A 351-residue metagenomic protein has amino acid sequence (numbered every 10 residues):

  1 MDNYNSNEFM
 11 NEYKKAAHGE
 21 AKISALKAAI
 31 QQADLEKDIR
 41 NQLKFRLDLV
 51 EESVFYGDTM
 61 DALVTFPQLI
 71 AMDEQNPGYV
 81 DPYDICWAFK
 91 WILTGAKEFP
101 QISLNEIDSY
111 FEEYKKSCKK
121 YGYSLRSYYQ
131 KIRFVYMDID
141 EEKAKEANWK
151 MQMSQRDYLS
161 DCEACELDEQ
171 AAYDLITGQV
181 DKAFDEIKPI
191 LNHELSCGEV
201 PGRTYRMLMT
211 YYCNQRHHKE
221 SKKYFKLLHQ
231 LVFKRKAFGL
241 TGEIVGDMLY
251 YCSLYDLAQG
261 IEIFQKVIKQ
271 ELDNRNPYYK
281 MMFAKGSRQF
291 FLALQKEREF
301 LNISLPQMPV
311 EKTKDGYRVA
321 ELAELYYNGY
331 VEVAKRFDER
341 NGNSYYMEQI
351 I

Functional and structural regions predicted by a protein language model:
M1-M10, I39-K44, I85-F89, K120-Q130 (+4 more regions): Generic helix N-cap/helix-start motif at coil->alpha-helix transitions
N7-K15, A28-A29, R40-D58, Y83-K97 (+2 more regions): Non-membrane alpha-helical segments in proteins
K15-A28, Y56-A71, E98-E112, V135-K150 (+3 more regions): Helix-turn-helix repeat elements of alpha-solenoid scaffolds
I30-I39, I70-Y79, E112-Y123, W149-D161 (+4 more regions): Solenoid-like repeat scaffolds
E52, F134-V135, Y173, Y211 (+3 more regions): TPR/TPR-like alpha-solenoid repeats
K116-R126, D138-D185, E321-Y345: Alpha-solenoid helical repeat scaffolds
K219-Q307: Active-site/pore-lining binding-face segments in mid-to-C-terminal subdomains
E271-I351: C-terminal non-catalytic interaction modules
